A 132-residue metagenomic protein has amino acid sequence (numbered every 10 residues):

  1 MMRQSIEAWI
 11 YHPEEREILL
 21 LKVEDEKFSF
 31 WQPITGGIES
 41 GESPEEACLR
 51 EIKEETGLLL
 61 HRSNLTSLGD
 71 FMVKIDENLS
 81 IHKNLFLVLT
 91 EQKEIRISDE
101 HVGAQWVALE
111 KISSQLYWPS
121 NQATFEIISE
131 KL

Functional and structural regions predicted by a protein language model:
M1-I18: Conserved N-terminal beta-strand and adjoining loop/helix that marks the start of the Nudix/MutT-like hydrolase domain
R3, P33, L79-K83: Short connector loops at helix/strand junctions that flank enzyme active sites, especially segments positioning acidic
Y11, V23-E24, K74, L89: A generic structural motif
R16-E54: Conserved Nudix-box catalytic region and its N-terminal flanking loop in Nudix hydrolases and closely related
I38-R62, F71-A123: Unchanged
T124-S129: A small-molecule sensor/coupling module
